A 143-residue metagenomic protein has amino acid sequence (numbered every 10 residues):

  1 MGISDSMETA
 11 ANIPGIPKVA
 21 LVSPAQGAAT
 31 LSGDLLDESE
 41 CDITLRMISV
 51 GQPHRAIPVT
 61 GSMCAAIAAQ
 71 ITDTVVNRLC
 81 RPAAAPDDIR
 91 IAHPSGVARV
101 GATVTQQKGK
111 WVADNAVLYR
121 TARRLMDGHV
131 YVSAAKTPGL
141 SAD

Functional and structural regions predicted by a protein language model:
M1-D143: Non-transmembrane, aqueous-exposed alpha-helical and coiled segments at domain scale
